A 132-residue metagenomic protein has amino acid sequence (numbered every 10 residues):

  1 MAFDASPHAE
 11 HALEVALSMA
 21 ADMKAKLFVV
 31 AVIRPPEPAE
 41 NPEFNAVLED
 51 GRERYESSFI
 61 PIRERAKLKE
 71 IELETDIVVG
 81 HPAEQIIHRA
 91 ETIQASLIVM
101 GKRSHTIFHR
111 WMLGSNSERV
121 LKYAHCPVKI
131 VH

Functional and structural regions predicted by a protein language model:
M1-P42: Small/aliphatic-rich secondary-structure junction motif
F28, E74, K129: Conserved beta-strand positions in the Rossmann-like core of class I SAM-dependent methyltransferases
A31-I33, G101-R103, H132: Short secondary-structure boundary segments
N45-S57: A short acidic, glycine-rich active-site loop that binds or catalyzes chemistry on phosphate/adenosine moieties
E64-I98: Structural beta-alpha unit
L97-K122: Glycine-rich, Arg-bearing micro-motifs that act as flexible, cationic patches
C126-H132: Short, flexible loop segments at boundaries between secondary-structure elements
